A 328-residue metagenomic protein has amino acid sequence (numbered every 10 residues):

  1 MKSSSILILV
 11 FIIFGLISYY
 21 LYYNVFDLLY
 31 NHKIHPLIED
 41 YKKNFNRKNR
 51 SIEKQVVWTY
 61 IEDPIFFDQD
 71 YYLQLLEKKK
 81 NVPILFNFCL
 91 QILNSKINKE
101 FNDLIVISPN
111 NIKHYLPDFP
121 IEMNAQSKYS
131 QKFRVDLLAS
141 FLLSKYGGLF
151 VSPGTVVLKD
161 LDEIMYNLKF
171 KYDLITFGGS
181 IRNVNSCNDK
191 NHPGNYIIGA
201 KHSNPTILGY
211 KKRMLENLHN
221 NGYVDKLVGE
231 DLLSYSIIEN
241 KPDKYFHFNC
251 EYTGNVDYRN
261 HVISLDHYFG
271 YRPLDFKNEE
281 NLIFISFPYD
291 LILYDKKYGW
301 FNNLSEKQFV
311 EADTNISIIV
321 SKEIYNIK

Functional and structural regions predicted by a protein language model:
M1-V135, P153-K328: Glycosyltransferase-associated regions of secretory-pathway enzymes, highlighting luminal stem/catalytic domains
D136-G148: Small-residue hinge/turn detector
